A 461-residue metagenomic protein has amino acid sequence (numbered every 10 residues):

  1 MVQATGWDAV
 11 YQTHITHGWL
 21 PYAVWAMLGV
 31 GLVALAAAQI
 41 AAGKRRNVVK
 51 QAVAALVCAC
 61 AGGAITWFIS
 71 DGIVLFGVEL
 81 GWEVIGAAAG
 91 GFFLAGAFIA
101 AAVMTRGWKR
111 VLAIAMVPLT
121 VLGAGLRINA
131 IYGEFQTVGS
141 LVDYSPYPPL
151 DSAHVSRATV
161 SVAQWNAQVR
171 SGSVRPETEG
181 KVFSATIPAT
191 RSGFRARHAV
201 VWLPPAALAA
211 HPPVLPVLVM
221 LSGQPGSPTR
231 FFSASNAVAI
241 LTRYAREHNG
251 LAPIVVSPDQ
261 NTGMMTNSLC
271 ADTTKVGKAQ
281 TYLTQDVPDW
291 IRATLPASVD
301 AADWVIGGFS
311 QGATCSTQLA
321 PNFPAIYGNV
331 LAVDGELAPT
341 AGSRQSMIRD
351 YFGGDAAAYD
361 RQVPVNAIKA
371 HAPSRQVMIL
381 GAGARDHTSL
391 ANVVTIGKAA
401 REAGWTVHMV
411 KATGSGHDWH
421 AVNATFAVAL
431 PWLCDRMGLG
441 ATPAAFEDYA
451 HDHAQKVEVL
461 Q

Functional and structural regions predicted by a protein language model:
V2-Q461: Non-catalytic cap/lid and distal C-terminal segments of serine-dependent acyl enzymes
